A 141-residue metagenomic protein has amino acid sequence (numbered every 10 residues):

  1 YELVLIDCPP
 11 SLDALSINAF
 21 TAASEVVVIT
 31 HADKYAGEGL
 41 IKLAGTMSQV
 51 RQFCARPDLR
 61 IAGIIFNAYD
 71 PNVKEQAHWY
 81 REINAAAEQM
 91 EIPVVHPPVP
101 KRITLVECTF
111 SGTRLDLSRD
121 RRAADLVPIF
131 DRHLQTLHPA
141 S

Functional and structural regions predicted by a protein language model:
Y1-T21: Switch II (G3) loop of P-loop NTPases
S16-K34: Inter-motif core of Ras-like GTPase G domains
D33-K34, F66-V73, R121: Short histidine/acidic/glycine/proline-rich micro-motifs that form metal- and phosphate-coordinating active-site loops
L40-R60: Anionic-ligand binding region
A68-P71, E75-R114: Beta-strand-loop-alpha "switch" segments that mediate conformational coupling across diverse proteins
V106-H133: C-terminal boundary of histidine-terminating zinc-finger modules
